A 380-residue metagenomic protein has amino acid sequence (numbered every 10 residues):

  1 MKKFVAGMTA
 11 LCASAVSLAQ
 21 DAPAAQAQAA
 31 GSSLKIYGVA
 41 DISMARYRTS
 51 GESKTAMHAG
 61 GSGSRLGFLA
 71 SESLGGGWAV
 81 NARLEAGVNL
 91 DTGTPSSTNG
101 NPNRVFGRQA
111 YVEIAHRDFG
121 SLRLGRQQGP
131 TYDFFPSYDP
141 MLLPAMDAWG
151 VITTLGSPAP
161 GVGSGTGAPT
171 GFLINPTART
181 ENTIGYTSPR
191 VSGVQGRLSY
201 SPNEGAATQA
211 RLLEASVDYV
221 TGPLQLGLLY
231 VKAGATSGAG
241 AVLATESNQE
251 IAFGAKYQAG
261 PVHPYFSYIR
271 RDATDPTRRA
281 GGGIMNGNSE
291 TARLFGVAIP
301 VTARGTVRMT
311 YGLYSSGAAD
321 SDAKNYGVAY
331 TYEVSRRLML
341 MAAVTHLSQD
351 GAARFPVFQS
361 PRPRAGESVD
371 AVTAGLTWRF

Functional and structural regions predicted by a protein language model:
M1-F4: Positively charged n-region of N-terminal signal peptides that target proteins for export
S14-A22: N-terminal signal peptide c-region/cleavage motif recognized by signal peptidases
A27-Y47, K54-G205, Q209-R211, D218-G222: Outer membrane beta-barrel
L34-I42, G76, V80-L84, L122 (+9 more regions): Transmembrane beta-strands of outer-membrane beta-barrel proteins
M44-E52, V88-T94, P130-F134, E204-T208 (+4 more regions): Gram-negative outer-membrane beta-barrel proteins
G51-T55, S97-T98, G171, L213 (+4 more regions): Extracellular loop and loop/strand-boundary signature of outer-membrane beta-barrel proteins
L213-E333, T345, W378: Detector for outer-membrane/organellar transmembrane beta-barrel domains, recognizing the amphipathic beta-strand
Y332-V334, G366-F380: Outer-membrane beta-barrel "beta-signal"
